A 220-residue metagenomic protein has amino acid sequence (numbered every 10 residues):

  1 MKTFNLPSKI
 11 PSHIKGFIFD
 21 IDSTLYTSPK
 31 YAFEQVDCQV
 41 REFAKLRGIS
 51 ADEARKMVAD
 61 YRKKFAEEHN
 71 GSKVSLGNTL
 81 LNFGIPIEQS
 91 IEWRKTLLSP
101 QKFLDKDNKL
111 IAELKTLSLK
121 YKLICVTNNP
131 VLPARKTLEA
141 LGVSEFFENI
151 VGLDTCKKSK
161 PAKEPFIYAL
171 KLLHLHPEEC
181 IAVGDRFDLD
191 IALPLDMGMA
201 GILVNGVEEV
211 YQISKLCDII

Functional and structural regions predicted by a protein language model:
M1-F17, L46, I87-Q89, I111-K115 (+1 more regions): Asp-based, Mg2+/Mn2+-dependent phosphohydrolase catalytic module
F4-N108: N-terminal helical cap/lid subdomain that shapes the substrate entry/recognition surface in HAD-like hydrolases
